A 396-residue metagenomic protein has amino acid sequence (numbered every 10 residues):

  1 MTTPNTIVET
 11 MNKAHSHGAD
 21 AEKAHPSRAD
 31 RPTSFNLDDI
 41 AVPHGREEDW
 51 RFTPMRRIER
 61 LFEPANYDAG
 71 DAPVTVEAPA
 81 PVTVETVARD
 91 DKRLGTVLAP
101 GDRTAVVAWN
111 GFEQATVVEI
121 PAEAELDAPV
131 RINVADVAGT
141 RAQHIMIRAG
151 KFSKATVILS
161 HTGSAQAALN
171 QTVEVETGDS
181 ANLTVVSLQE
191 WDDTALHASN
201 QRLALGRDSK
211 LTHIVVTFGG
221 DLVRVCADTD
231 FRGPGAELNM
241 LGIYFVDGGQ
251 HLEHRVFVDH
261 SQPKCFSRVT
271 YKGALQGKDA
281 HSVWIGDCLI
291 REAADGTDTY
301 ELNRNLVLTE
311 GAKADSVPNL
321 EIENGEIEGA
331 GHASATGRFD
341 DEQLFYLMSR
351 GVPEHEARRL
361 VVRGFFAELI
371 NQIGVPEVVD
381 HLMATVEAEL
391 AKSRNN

Functional and structural regions predicted by a protein language model:
T2-W109, Q114, P121-L126, L275: N-terminal amphipathic, basic helical "cap/leader" segment at the start of enzyme domains
R28-R31, D39-A41, Y300-E301, D341 (+1 more regions): Generic hydrophobic-segment detector
W50, L360-V361: Residue-level "edge-of-site" marker
L94-V352, V362, F366, I370-N396: Conserved beta-strand/loop scaffold segments within soluble protein domains that form the structured core and edges
